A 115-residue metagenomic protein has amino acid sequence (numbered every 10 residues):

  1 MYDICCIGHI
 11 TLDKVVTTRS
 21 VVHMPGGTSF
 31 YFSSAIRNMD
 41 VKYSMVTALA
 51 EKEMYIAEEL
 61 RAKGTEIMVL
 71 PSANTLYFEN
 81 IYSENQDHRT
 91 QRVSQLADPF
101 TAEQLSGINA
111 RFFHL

Functional and structural regions predicted by a protein language model:
M1-V16: Positively charged, low-complexity intrinsically disordered leader regions
C6-I10, Y31-S34, T101-E103: Short amphipathic alpha-helical segments, especially helix-boundary/capping motifs
L12-H23, N38-H114: Conserved N-terminal subdomain of the carbohydrate kinase-like
V21-S34: Short catalytic helix/loop segments, enriched in acidic residues and glycine and frequently bearing histidine
